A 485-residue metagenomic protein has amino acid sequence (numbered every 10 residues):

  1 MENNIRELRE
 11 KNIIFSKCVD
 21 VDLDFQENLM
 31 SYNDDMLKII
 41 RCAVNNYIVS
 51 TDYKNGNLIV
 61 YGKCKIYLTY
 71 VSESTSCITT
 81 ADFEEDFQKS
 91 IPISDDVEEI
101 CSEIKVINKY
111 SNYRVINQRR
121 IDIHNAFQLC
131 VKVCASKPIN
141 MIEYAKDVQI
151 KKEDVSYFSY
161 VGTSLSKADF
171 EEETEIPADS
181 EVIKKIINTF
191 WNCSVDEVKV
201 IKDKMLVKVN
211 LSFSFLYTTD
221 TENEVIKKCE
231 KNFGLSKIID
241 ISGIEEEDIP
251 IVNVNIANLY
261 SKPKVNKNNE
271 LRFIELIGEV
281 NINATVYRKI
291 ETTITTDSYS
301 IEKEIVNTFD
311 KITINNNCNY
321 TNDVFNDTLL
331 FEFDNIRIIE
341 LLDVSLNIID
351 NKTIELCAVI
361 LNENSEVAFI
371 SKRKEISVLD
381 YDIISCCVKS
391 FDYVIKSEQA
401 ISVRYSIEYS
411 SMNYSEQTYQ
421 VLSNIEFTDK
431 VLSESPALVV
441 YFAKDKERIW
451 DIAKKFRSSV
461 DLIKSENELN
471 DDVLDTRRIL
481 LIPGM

Functional and structural regions predicted by a protein language model:
M1-S435: Membrane-lipid interaction segments
F427-S465, N470-M485: Primarily a LysM-type cell-wall glycan-binding module
